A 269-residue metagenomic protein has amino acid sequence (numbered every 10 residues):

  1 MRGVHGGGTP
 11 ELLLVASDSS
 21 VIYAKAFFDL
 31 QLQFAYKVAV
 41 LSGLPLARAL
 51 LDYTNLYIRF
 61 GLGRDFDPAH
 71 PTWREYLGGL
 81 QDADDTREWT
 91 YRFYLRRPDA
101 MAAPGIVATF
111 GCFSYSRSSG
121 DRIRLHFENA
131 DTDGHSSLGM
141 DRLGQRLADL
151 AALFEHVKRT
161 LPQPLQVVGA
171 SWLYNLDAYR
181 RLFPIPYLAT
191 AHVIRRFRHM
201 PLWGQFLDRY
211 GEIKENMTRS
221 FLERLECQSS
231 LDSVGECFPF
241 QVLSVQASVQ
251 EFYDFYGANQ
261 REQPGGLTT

Functional and structural regions predicted by a protein language model:
M1-L138, H156-V168, D177-T269: Non-catalytic substrate-recognition and accessory regions of acyl/acetyltransferase enzymes
S137-H156: Well-ordered, non-membrane alpha-helical segments in soluble/globular domains
W172-Y174: An acidic- and aromatic-residue-enriched active-site/binding cleft used to recognize and process polar
